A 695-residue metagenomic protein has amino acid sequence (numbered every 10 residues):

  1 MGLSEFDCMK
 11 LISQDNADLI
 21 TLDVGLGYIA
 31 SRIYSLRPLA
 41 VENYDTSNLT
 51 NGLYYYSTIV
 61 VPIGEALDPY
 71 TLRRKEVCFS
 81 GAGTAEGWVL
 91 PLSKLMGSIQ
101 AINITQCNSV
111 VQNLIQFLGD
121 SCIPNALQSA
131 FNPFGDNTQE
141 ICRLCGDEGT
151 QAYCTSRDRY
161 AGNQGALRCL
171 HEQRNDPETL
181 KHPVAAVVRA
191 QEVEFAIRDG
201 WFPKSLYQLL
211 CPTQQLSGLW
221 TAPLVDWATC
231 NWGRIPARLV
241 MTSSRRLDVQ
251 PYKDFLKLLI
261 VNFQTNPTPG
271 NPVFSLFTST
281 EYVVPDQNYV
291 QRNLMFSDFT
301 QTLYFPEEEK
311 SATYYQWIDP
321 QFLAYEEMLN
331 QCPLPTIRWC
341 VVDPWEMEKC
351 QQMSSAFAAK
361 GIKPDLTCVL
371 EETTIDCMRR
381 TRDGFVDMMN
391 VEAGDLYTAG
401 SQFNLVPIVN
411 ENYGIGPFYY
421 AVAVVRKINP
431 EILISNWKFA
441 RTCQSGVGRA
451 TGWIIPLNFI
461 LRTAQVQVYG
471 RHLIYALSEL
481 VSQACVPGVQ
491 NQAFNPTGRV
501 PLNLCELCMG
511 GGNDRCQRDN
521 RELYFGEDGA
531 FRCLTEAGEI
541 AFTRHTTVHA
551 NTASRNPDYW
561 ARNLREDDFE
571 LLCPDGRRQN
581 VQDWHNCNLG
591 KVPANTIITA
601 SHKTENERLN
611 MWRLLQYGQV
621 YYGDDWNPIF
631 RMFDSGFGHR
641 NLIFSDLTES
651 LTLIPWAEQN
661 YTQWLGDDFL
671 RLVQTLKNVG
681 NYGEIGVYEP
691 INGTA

Functional and structural regions predicted by a protein language model:
M1-A17, L22-G25, V41-Y54, G64 (+15 more regions): N-terminal hydrophobic or amphipathic helices and topogenic motifs
G2-E5, T21-Y28, I33-Y34, E42-N43 (+6 more regions): Beta->alpha turn/N-cap motifs
D7-M9, G165-C169, D376-M378, G529-C533: Short, hydrophobic alpha-helical packing/hinge segments within bilobed ligand-binding/sensory domains
S13, M96-Q100, H171-N175, R382 (+3 more regions): Sec-exported extracytoplasmic/periplasmic mature domains
S13-L22, E76, E172-A190, R382-V391 (+1 more regions): Alpha-to-beta junction loops
I29-N48, E194-T229, T398-Y413, F418 (+2 more regions): Ligand-binding "clamshell"
T58-V60, L239-M241, V422-V424, T596-I598: Residues embedded in well-ordered beta-strands
G83-L92, G448-L457: Secondary-structure junction motif
